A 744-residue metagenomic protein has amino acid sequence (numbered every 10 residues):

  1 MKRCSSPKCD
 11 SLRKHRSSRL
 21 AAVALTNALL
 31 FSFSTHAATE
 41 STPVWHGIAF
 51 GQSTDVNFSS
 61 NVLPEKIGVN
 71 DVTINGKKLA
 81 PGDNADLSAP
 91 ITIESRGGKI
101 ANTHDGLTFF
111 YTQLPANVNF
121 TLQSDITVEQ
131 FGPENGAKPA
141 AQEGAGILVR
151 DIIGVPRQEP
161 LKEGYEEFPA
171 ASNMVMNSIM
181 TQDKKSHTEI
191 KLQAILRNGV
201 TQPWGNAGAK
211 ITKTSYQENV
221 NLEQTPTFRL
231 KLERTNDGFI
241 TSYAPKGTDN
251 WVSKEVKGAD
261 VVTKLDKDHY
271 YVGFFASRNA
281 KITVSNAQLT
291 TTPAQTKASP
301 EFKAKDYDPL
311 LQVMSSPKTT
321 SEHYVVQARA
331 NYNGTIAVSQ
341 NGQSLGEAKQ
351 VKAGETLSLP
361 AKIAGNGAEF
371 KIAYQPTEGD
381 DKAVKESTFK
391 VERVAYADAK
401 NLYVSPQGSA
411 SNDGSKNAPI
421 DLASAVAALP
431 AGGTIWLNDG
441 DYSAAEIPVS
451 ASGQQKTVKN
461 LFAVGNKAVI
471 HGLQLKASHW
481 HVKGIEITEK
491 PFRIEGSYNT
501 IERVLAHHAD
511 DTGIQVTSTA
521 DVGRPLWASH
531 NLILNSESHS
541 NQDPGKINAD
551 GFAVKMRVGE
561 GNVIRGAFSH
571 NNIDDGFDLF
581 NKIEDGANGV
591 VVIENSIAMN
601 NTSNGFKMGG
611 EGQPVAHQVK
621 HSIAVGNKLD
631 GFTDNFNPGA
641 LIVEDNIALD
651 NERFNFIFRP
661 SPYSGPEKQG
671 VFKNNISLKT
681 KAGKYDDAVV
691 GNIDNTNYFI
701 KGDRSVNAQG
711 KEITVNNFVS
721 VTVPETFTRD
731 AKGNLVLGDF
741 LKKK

Functional and structural regions predicted by a protein language model:
A38-Y307, M314, E322-Y324: Extracellular glycan-recognition regions
G106, A468-L473, T488-P491, H508-A528 (+6 more regions): Extracellular beta-strand/beta-solenoid scaffold signature
N279, P430, A451-G453, A477-S478 (+20 more regions): Parallel beta-helix/beta-solenoid
K303, Y324, G354-E355, R393-A395 (+1 more regions): Acidic, glycine- and Ser/Thr-rich low-complexity intrinsically disordered tracts in extracellular/secreted proteins
L359-A368, V558: Surface-exposed, short loops/turns at beta-strand junctions within beta-sandwich domains
S405-N438, Y442-S443: Acidic Gly/Asp/Thr-rich repetitive segments characteristic of extracellular carbohydrate-active and adhesion proteins
A451-I494, Q542: Right-handed parallel beta-helix/beta-spiral solenoid domain characteristic of secreted/periplasmic
I485, N499, V504, N531 (+13 more regions): Consensus "Asn ladder" position of solenoid repeat domains
